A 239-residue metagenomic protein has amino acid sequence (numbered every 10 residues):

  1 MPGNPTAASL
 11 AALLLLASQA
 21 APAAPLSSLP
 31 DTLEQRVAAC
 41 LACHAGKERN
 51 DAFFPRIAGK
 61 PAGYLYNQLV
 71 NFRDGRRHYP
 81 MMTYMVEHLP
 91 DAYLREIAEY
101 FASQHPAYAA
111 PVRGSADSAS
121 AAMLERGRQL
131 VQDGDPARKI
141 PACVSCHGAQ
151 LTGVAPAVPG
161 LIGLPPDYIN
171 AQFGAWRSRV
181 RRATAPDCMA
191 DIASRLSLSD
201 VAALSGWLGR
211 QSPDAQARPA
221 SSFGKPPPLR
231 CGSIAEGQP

Functional and structural regions predicted by a protein language model:
M1-L10: Bacterial N-terminal signal peptides that target proteins for export
L16-V37, E48-P55, P106-P136, P213 (+1 more regions): Electrostatic cytochrome c docking/interface patches
L29-L33, K47-H78, T83-L89, V144 (+3 more regions): Gly/Gly-Pro-rich "capping" loops immediately C-terminal to redox-active cysteine motifs in periplasmic/lumenal
A38-K47, I97, I140-Q150, L204: The canonical Cys-X-X-Cys-His
G46, G75, Q104, D133-G134 (+3 more regions): Generic structural signal for alpha-helix termini and adjacent loop/cap motifs
P80-M85, A110-D117, P141-A142, D187-M189 (+1 more regions): Short, tandemly repeated low-complexity microdomains enriched for cysteine and small residues
E87-A110, R126-R128, D167, I192-P227: C-terminal capping alpha-helices of c-type cytochrome domains
